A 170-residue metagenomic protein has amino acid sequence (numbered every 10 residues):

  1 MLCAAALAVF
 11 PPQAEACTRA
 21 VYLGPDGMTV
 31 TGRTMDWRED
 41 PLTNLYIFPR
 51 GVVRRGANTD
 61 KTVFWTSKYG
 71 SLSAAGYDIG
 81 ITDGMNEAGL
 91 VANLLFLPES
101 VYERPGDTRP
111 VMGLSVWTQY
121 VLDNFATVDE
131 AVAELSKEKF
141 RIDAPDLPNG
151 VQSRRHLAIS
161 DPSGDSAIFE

Functional and structural regions predicted by a protein language model:
M1-V9: Bacterial N-terminal signal peptides
F10-A16: Sec/Tat signal peptide C-region and signal peptidase I cleavage site
A16-R109, I142: A contiguous strand-loop segment
G76-Y77, G113-L114, V151: Short, glycine/acidic-rich beta->alpha junctions
T108-R141: Alpha/propeptide regions of enzymes that mature by internal proteolysis
V132, D143-V151: Surface-exposed patches in mature extracellular/periplasmic domains of secreted proteins
R141-P145, D165-I168: Secretory-pathway/luminal and periplasmic proteins that interact with or process carbohydrate-rich
G150-E170: Extended amphipathic alpha-helical segments with heptad-repeat/coiled-coil character used for oligomerization, fusion
